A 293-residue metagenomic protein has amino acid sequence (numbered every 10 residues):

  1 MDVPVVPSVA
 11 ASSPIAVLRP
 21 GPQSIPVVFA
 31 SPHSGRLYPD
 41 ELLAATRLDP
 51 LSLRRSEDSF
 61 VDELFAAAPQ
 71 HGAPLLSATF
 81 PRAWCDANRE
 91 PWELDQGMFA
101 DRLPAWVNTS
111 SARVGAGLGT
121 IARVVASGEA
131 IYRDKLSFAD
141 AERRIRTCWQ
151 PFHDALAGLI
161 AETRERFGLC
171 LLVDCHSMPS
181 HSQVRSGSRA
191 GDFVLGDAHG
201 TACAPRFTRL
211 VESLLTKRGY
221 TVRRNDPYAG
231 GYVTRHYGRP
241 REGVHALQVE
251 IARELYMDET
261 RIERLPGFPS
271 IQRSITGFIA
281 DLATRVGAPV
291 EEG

Functional and structural regions predicted by a protein language model:
D2-L172, S177-G293: N-terminal catalytic or cofactor-binding beta/alpha core of small enzyme domains
